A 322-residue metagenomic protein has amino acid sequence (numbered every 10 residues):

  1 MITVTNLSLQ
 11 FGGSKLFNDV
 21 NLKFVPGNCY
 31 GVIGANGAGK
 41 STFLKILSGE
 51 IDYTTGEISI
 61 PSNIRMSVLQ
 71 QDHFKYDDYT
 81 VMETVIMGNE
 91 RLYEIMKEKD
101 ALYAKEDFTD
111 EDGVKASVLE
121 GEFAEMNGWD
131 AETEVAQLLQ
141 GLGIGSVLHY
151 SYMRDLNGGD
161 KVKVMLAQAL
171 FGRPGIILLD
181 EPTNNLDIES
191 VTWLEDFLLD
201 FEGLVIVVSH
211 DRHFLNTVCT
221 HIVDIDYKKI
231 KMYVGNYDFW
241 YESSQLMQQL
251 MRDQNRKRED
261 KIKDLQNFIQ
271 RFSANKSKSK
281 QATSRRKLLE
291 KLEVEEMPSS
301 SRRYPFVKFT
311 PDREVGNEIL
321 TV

Functional and structural regions predicted by a protein language model:
M1-N255, F309-V322: ABC ATP-binding cassette signature C-motif
L92, M126, D130, K276-S279 (+1 more regions): Short secondary-structure junctions and interdomain/linker hinges
G121, Q270-F272, P305-V307: Short hinge/gating elements
S243-F268, F272-E296: Intracellular alpha-helical coupling/juxtamembrane segments of multi-pass membrane proteins
R285, R303, G316-E318: A generic structural signal for well-ordered coil/turn residues at beta-strand boundaries that shape enzyme active-site
P298-E314: Short, flexible cytosolic linker that couples an ABC transmembrane/permease module to its adjacent nucleotide-binding
